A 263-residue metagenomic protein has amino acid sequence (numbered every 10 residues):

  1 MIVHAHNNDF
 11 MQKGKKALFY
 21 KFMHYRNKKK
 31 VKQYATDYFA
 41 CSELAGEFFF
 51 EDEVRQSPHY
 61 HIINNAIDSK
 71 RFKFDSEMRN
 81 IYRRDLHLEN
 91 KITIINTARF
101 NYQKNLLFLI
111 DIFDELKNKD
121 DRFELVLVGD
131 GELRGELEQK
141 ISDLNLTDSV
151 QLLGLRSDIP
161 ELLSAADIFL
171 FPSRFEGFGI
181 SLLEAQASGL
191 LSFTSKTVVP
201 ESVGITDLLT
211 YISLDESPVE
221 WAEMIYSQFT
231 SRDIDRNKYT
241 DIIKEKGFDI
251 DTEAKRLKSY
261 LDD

Functional and structural regions predicted by a protein language model:
K32-F72: A short, active-site helix/loop in glycosyltransferases that binds the activated sugar's phosphate group
K73-H87: A short helix/loop element that forms part of the nucleotide-sugar donor recognition site in Leloir-type
I92-E115, E132-E138: A conserved mid-protein helix/loop that constitutes part of the nucleotide-sugar donor-binding site
E138-G154: Nucleotide-activated donor-binding/catalytic signature segment of Leloir-type glycosyltransferases, i.e., the conserved
L155, R174: Aromatic "clamp/platform" in nucleotide-sugar-dependent glycosyltransferases that forms part of the donor/acceptor
L191-K196, E201: Short hydrophobic beta-strand element within catalytic cores of glycosyltransferases and related nucleotide-activated
E201-T230: Change "using UDP/GDP/dTDP sugars" to "using nucleotide sugars
D233-D263: A charged, aromatic-enriched C-terminal amphipathic alpha-helix characteristic of glycosyltransferases across folds
